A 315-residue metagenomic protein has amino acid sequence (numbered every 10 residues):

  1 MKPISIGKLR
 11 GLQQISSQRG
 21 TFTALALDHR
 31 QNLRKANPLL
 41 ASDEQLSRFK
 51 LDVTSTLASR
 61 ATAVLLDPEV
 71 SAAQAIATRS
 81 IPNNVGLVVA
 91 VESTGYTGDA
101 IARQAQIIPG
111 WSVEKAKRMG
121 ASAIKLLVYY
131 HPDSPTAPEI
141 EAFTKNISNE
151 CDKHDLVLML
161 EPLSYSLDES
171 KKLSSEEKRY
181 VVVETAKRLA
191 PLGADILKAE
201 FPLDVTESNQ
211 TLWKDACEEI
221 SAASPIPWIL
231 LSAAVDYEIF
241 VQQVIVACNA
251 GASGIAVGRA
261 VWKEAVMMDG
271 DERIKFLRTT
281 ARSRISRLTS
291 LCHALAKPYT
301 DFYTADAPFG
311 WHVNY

Functional and structural regions predicted by a protein language model:
M1-S122, V128-P132, G193, E238-I239 (+6 more regions): Alpha/beta catalytic barrel-like cores
R48, D52, W111-E114, A142-K153 (+6 more regions): Alpha-helical scaffolding segments of alpha/beta enzyme cores, especially the outer helices of TIM-barrel or partial
A63-P68, I124-T136, E177, V181-Q210: Catalytic beta/alpha-barrel core
V70-A77, H131-D155, M159, D204-S221 (+3 more regions): Active-site-adjacent beta->alpha loops and helix N-cap segments on the catalytic face of soluble alpha/beta enzymes
I76-V89, T144-K145, C151-K153, S175-A186 (+2 more regions): Short, electropositive alpha-helical surface patch
N84-L87, H154-M159, D168, A222-D236: Short beta-strand/loop segments at the ligand-binding rim of alpha/beta enzyme cores
Y130-D133, I140-L192: Conserved anion-binding
I196-F201, W228-D236, A256: Glycine-rich anion-binding loop/nest that anchors nucleotide
